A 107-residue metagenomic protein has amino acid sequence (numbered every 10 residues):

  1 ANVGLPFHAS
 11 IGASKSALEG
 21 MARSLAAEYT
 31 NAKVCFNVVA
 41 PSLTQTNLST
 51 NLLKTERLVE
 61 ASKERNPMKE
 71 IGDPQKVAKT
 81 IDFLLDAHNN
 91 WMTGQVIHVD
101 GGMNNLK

Functional and structural regions predicted by a protein language model:
V3, D82, T93-K107: Short C-terminal tail/terminal secondary-structure segment of NAD(P)H-dependent dehydrogenase/reductase domains
G4-H8, T30-N31: Active-site "substrate specificity/gating" loop of NAD(P)-dependent dehydrogenases, especially the short-chain
P6-I11, L48: Conserved catalytic loop/helix region of short-chain dehydrogenase/reductase
S14, A22: Active-site helix of classical SDR
A27-N31, N90: Alpha-helical segment proximal to the catalytic Tyr-Lys
F36, A40-N51: Short, flexible catalytic-loop segment of classical short-chain dehydrogenase/reductase
L52-N66: A short C-terminal helix-loop "cap" of Rossmann-like NAD(P)-dependent dehydrogenase/epimerase domains
N66-V77: A conserved structural motif in NAD(P)-dependent oxidoreductases
